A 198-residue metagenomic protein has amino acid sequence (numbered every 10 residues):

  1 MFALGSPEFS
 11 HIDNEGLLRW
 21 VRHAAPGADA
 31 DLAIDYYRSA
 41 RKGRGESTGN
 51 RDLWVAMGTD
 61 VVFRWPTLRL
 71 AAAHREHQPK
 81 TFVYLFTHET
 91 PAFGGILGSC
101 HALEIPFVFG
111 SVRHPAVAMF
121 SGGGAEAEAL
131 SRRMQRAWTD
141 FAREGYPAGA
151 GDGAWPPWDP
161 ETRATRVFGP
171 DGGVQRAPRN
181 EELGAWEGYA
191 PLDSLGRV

Functional and structural regions predicted by a protein language model:
M1-A125, A137, E144: Substrate-gating cap/lid region and adjacent catalytic-acid/histidine neighborhood within extracellular/lumenal
R22, A56, D140, P157-P160 (+1 more regions): Intrinsic disorder/low-complexity segments enriched in polar/charged and small flexible residues
A28, G45, A71, Y146-G149 (+2 more regions): Amphipathic alpha-helical interaction segments
C100, R132, W158-P160: A structural signal for short secondary-structure junctions
F120-E128, R176-N180: Short, flexible active-site recognition loops that position polar ligands and cofactors
A127-A150: Non-catalytic, well-ordered alpha-helical segments in soluble enzyme domains
A148-R176: Mature extracytoplasmic/periplasmic domains
D171-V198: Tryptophan-rich aromatic "cage" segments
